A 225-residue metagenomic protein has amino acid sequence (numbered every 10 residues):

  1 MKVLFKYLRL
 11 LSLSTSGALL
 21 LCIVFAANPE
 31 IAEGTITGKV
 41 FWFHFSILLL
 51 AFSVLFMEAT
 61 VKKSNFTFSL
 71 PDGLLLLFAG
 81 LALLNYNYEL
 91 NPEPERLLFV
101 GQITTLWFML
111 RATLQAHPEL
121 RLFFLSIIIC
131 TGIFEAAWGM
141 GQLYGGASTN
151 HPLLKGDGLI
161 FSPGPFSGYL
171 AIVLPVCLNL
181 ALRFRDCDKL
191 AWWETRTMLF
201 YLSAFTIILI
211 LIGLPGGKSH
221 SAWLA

Functional and structural regions predicted by a protein language model:
L4-A26, H44-F56, L76-N87, R96-M109 (+2 more regions): Alpha-helical transmembrane segments of multi-pass inner-membrane proteins
A26-V40, A59-S64: Short, hydrophobic transmembrane alpha-helix segments
K62-F68, E93, A116-F123: Interfacial helix-loop-helix linkers and transmembrane-helix boundary segments in multi-pass membrane proteins
L110-L114: Helix-loop junctions at the membrane interface of multi-pass solute transporters
